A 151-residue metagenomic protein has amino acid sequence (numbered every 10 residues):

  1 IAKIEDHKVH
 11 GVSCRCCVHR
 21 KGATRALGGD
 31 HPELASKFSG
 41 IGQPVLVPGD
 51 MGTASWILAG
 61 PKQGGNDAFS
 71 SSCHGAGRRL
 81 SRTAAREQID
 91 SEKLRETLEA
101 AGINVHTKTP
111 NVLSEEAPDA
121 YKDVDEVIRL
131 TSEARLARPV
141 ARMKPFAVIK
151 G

Functional and structural regions predicted by a protein language model:
I1-G151: Domain-length cofactor-binding catalytic modules of enzymes
